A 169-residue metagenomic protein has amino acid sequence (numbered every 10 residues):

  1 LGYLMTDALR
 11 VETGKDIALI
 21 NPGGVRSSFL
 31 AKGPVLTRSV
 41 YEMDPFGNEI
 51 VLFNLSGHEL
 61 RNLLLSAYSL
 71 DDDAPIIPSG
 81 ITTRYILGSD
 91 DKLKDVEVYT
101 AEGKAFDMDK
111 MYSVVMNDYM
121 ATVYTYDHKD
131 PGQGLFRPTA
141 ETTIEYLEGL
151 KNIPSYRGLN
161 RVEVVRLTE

Functional and structural regions predicted by a protein language model:
G2-E169: Catalytic centers of hydrolytic enzymes
